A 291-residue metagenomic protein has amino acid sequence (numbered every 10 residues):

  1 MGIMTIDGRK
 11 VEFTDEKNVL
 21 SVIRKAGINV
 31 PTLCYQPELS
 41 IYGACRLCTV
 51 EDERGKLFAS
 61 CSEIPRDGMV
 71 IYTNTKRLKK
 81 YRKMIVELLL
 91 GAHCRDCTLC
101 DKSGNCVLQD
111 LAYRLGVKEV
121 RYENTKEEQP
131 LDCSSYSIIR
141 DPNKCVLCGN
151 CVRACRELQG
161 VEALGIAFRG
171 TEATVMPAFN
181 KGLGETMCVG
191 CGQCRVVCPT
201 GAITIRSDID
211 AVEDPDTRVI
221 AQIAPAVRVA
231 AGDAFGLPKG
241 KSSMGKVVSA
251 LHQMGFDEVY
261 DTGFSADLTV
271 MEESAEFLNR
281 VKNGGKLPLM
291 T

Functional and structural regions predicted by a protein language model:
M1-I3: Extreme N-terminal starter segment of soluble prokaryotic enzymes
I6-R9, D52-R54: Short strand-turn-strand beta-turns centered on an Asx-Gly dipeptide
D7-R9, A178-N180, A226: Short strand-loop junctions, especially beta-strand C-caps/beta-turns that link beta-sheets to coils or alpha-helices
V11-F13: Short, isolated positions in well-ordered beta-strands
D15-G68, N74, D208-T291: Iron-sulfur-associated redox domains of electron-transfer enzymes in respiratory and anaerobic energy metabolism
R46-G190, V196, I203-I220: Fe-S ferredoxin-like electron-transfer domains and their immediately adjacent linker/connector regions across
